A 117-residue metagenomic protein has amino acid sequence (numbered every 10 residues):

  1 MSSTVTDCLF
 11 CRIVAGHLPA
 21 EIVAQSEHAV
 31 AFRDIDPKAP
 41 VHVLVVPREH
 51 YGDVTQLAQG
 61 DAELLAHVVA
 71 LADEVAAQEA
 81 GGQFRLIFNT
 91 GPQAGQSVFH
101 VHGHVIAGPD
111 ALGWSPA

Functional and structural regions predicted by a protein language model:
M1-A117: HIT superfamily nucleotide-processing domains
